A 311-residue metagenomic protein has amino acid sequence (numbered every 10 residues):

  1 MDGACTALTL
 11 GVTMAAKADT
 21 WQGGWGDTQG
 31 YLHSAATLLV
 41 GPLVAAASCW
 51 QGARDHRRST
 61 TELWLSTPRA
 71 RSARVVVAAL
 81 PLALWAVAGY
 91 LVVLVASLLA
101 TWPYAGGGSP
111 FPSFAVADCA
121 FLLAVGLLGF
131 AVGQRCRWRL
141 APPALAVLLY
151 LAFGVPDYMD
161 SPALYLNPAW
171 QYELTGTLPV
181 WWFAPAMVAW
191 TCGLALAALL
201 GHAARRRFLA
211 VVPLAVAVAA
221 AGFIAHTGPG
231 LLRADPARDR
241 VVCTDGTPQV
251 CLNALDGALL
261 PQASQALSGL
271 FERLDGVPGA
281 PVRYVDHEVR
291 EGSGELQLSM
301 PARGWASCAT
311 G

Functional and structural regions predicted by a protein language model:
M1-A18, A35-A45, P142-D157, V211-A225: Hydrophobic alpha-helical transmembrane segments of multi-pass membrane transport/permease proteins
L10-L43, A79-A146: Secretory targeting signals
L38-Q51, F121-L127, A186-L199: Hydrophobic cores of alpha-helical transmembrane segments in multi-pass inner/ER membrane proteins, independent
A47-W85: Helix-loop-helix units of permease transmembrane domains in multi-pass membrane transporters, especially ABC
W64-L65, R69-R74, G133-W138, L200-A210: Membrane-interface helix-boundary motifs at transmembrane edges
P143-A203: Membrane-embedded alpha-helical segments of integral membrane proteins
L194, L200-P236: Internal/C-terminal transmembrane anchor helices
A219-G311: Long, charge-rich C-terminal accessory regions
